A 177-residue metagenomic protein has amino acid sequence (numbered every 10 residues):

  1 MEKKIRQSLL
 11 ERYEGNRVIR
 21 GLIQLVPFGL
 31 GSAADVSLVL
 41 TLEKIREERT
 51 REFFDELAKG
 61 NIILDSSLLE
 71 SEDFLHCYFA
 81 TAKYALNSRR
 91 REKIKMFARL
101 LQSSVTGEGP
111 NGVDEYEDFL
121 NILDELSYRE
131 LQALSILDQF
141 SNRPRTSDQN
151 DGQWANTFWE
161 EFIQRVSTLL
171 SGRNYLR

Functional and structural regions predicted by a protein language model:
E2-E56: Membrane-inserting effector segments that mediate pore formation, membrane fusion, or transient membrane insertion
R6-L9, S67-S71, T106-G109: A short, ordered amphipathic alpha-helix with a cationic face
E14, V18, L42-I45, A82-R89 (+2 more regions): Non-transmembrane, amphipathic alpha-helical segments
N16, S71-E72, R90, G172: Polar helix-capping/helix-linker motif
G21, F53-E56, C77, I122 (+1 more regions): Charge-rich, solvent-exposed alpha-helical interaction surfaces
T41-A85: Amphipathic, membrane-active segments
H76-G107: N-terminal leader segment of winged-helix/HTH proteins
K95, R99-R177: Long, helix-rich, hydrophobic modules that act as membrane-proximal anchors or helical bundle/coiled-coil regulators
